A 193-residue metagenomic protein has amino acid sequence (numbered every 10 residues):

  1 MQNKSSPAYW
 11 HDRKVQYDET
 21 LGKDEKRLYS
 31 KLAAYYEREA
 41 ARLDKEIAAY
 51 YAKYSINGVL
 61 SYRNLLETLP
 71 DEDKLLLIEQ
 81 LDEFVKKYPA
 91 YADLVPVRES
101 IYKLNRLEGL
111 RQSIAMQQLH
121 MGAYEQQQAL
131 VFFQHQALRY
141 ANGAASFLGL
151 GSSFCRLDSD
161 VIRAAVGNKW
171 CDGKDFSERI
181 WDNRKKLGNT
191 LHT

Functional and structural regions predicted by a protein language model:
M1-H192: N-terminal leader/targeting and assembly helices and adjacent pre-domain segments
